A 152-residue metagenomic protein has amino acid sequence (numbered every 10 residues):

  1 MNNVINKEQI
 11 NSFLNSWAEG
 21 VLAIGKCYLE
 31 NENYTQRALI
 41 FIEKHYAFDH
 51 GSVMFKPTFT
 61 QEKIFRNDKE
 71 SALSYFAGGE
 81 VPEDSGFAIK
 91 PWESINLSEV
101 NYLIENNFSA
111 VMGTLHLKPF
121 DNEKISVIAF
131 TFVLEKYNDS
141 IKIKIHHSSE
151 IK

Functional and structural regions predicted by a protein language model:
M1-F48: Short, low-complexity N-terminal intrinsically disordered segments enriched in polar/charged residues
N2, D84-N122: Functional cores of ribonucleases/endoribonucleases
I5, Q9, W92-S94, K142-K144: A broad structural signal for short, well-ordered beta-strand segments within beta-sheet-rich domains
L14, A72-A77, P119, F130: Aromatic-residue detector
V21, L115-L117, H147: Short beta-strand segments enriched in hydrophobic/aromatic residues within well-folded beta-rich domains
K26-C27, Y34, F59, P119-D121 (+1 more regions): General N-terminal targeting signals
Y28-V100: A solvent-exposed, acidic/Ser-Thr-rich amphipathic alpha-helical stretch
I104-M112, D121-K152: Short beta-strand edge/turn micro-motifs at domain boundaries
